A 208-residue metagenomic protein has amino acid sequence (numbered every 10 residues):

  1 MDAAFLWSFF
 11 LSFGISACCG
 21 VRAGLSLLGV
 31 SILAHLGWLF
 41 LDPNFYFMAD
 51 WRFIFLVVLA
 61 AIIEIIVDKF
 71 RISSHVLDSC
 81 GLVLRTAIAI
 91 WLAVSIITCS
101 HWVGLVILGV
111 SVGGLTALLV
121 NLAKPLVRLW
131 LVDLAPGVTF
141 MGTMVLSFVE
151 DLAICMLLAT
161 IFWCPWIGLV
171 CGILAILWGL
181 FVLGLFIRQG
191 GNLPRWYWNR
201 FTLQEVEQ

Functional and structural regions predicted by a protein language model:
M1-W7, I32-R52, L92-L108, I161-C171: Helix-coil boundary and interhelical linker segments in multi-pass alpha-helical membrane proteins
F13-A23, I65-K69: Transmembrane alpha-helix interface/packing and boundary motifs in multi-pass membrane proteins, characterized by
V57-V67, G113-K124, W178-G184: Alpha-helical transmembrane segments of multi-pass membrane proteins
I62-H75, A123-L134: C-terminal ends of transmembrane helices
S74-I88, I107: Cytoplasmic-side transmembrane-helix entry/capping segments in multi-pass membrane proteins
A87-I96, V106-V127, L152: Mid-bilayer segments of alpha-helical transmembrane spans in multi-pass integral membrane proteins that mediate
V106-S111, L131-L146: The feature identifies polytopic integral membrane transport proteins across all domains of life
Q189-Q208: Short, highly charged, low-complexity non-transmembrane loops/tails of multi-pass membrane proteins
